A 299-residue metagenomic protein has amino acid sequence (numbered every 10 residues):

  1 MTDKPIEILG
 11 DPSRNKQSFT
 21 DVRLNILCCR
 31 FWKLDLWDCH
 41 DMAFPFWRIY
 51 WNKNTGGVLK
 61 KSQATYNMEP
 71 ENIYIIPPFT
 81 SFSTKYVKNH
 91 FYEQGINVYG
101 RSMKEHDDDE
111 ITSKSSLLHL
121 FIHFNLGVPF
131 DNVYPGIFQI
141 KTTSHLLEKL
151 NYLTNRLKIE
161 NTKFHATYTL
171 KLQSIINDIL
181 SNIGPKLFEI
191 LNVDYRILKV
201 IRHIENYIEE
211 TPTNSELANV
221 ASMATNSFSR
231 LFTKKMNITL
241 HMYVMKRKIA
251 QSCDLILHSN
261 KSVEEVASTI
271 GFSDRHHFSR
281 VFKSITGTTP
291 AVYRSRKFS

Functional and structural regions predicted by a protein language model:
M1-D35: N-terminal low-complexity or simple alpha-helical regulatory segments that function as activation/interaction modules
I26-P135: N-terminal regulatory/effector-sensing and dimerization cores that precede helix-turn-helix DNA-binding domains
L34, G57, I73, T162 (+2 more regions): Generic structural signal for secondary-structure transition and capping sites
F46, V193-I201, M245-I249, C253: Short, leucine-enriched amphipathic alpha-helices that occur as contiguous helical runs
T55, E71-N72, F228, S252 (+1 more regions): Short hydrophobic/aromatic patches on the structural cores and recognition surfaces of FHA
L118-N206, S227: An amphipathic alpha-helical interaction segment
S181, E205-I249, H258-K261, E265-R296: Basic/polar phosphate-binding segments, predominantly the helix-turn-helix DNA-binding elements of transcriptional
